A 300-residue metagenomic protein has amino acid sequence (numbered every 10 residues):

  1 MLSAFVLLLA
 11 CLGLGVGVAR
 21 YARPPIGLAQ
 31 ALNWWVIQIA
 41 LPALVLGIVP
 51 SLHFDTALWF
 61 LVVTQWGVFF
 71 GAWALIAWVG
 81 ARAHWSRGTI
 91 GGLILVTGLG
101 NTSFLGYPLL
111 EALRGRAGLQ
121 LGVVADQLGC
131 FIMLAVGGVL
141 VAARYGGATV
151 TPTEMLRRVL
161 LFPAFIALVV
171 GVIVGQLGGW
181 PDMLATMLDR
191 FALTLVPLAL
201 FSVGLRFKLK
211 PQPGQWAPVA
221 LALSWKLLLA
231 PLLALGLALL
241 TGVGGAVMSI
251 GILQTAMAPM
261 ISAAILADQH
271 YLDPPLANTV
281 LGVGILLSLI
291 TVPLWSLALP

Functional and structural regions predicted by a protein language model:
M1-P300: Alpha-helical transmembrane segments of multi-pass small-molecule/ion transporters
